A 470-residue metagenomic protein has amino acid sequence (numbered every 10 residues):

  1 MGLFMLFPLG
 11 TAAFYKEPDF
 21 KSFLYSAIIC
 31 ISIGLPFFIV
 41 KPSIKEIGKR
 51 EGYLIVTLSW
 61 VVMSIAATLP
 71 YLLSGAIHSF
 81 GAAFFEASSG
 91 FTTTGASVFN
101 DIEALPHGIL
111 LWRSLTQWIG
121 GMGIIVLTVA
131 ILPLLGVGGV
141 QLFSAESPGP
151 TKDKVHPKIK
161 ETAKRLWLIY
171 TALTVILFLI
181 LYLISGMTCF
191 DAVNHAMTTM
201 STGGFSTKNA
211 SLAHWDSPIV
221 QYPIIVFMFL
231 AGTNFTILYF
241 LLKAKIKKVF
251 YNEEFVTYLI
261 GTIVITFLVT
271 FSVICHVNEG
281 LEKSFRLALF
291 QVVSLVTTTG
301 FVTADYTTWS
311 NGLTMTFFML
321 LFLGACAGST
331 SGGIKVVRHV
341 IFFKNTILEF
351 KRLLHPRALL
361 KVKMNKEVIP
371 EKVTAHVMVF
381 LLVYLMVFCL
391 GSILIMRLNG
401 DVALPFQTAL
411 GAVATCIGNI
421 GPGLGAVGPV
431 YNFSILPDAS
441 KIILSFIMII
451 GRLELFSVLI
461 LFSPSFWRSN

Functional and structural regions predicted by a protein language model:
M1-N470: Membrane-proximal intracellular helices of multi-pass ion channels
